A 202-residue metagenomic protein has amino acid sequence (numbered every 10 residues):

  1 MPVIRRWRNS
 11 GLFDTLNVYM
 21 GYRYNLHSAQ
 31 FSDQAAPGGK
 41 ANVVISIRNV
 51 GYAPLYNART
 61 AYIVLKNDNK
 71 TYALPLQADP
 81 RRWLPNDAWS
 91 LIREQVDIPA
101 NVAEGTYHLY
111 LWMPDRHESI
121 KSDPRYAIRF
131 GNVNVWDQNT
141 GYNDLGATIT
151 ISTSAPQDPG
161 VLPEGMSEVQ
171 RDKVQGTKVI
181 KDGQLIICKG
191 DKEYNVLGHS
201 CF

Functional and structural regions predicted by a protein language model:
M1-I4: Aromatic-lined glycan-binding groove of carbohydrate-active enzymes
W7-S10: Well-ordered, non-membrane alpha-helical segments in soluble/globular domains
L12-L162: Extracellular/luminal regions of secreted and cell-surface proteins that mediate adhesion/ECM remodeling
V161-F202: C-terminal outer-membrane/trafficking sorting elements
